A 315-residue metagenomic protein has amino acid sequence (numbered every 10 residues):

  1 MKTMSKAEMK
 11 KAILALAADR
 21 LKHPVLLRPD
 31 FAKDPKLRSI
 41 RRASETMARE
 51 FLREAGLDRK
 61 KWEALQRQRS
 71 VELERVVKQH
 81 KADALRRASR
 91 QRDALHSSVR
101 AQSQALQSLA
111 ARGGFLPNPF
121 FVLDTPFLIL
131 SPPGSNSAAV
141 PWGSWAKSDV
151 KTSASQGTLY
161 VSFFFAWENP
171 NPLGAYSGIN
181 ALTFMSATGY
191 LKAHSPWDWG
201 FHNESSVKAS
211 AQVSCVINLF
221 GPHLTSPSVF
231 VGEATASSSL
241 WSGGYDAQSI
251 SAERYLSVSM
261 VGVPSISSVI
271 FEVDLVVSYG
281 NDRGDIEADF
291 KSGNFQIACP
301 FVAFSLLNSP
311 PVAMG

Functional and structural regions predicted by a protein language model:
K2-G315: Mature extracytoplasmic or otherwise solvent-exposed domains
